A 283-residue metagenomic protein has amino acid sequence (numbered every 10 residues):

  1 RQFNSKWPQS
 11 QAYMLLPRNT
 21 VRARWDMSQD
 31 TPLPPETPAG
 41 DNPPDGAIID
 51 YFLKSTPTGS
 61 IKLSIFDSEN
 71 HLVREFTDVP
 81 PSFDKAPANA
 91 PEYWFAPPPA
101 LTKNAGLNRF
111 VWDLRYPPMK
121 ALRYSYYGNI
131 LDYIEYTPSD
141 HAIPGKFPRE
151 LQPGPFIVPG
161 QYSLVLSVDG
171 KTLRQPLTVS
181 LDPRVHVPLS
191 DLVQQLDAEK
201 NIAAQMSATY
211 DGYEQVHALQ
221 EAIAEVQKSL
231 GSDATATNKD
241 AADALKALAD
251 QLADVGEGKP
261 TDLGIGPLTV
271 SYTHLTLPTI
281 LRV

Functional and structural regions predicted by a protein language model:
N4-P32, T37-G40, P44-A47, F52-D262: Extracytoplasmic/secretory ectodomains and luminal regions
E257-P260, L268, Y272: Long, low-complexity or tandemly repetitive, helically biased scaffold regions used for multimeric assembly/adhesion
T273-T279: Conserved small/polar residues in nucleotide/adenosyl-binding loops
